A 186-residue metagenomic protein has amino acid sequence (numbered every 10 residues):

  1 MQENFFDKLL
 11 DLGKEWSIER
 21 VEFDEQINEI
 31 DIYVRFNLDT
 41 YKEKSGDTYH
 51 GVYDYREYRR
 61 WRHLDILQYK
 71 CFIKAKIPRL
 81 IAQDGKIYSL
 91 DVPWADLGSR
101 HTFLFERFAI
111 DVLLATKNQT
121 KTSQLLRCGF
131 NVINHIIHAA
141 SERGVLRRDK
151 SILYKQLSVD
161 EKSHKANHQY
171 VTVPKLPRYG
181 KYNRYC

Functional and structural regions predicted by a protein language model:
M1-L90: Short, conserved DNA-binding cores of transcription-related domains
I32, E43-G46, A82, A109 (+4 more regions): Mobile genetic element proteins and their domesticated derivatives, centered on retroelements and DNA transposons
I32, T102-K117: Short, amphipathic alpha-helical "recognition" segments used to contact nucleic acids or chromatin
N37, R127-C128, K162, P177: An acidic- and aromatic-residue-enriched active-site/binding cleft used to recognize and process polar
Y41-E43, D91-V92, K121, N167 (+1 more regions): Short helix/loop capping segments that flank catalytic or ligand/cofactor-binding pockets
K86-R107: Short, Lys/Arg-enriched anionic-surface-contact patches
T120-I136: Short, basic interhelical loop/turn and adjoining N-cap of the next helix at nucleic-acid- or acidic-partner-contacting
H135-C186: RNase H-like nuclease fold core
